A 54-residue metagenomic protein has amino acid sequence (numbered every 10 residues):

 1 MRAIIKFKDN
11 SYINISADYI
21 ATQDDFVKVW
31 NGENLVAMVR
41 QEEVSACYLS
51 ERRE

Functional and structural regions predicted by a protein language model:
M1, R52-E54: Short intrinsically disordered terminal tails
M1-D9: A short beta-strand micro-motif
S11-Y12, A46: Short linear/disordered segments characteristic of secreted peptide precursors and small low-complexity proteins
Y12-N14, V36: Short, mixed charged/polar active-site loops that provide acid/base catalysis or chelate metal/phosphate cofactors
D18-I20, V39-R52: Structured surface patches comprising rigid loops and adjacent beta-strands/short helices at the edges of well-ordered
V29-W30: Core beta-strand residues in small-molecule sensory/regulatory alpha/beta domains
